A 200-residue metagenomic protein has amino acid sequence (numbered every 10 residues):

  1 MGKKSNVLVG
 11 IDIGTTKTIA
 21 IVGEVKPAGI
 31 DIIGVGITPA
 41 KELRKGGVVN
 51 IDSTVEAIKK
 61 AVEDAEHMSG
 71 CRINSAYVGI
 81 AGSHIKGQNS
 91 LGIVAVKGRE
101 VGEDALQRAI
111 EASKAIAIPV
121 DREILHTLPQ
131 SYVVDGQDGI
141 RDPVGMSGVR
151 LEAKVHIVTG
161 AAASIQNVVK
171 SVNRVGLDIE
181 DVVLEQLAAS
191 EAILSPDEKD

Functional and structural regions predicted by a protein language model:
M1-T15, I21-D200: Nucleotide/phosphate-binding catalytic cleft detector across ATP-hydrolyzing and phosphate-transferring enzymes
